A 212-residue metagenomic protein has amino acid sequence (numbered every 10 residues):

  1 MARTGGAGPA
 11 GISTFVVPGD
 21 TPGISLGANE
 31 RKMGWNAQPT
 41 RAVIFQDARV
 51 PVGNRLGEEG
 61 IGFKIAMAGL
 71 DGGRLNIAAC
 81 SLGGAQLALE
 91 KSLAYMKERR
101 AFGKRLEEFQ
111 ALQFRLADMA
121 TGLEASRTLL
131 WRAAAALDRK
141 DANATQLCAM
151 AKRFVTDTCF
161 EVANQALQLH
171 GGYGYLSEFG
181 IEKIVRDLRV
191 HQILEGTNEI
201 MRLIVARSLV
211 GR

Functional and structural regions predicted by a protein language model:
M1-L26: A short core secondary-structure module
T4, G34-W35, R74, K152: Active-site PLP-lysine loop of aminotransferase-like
G5-P9, M33-A37, G57-E59, A68: Solvent-exposed alpha-helices and their adjacent loops that cap or buttress functional pockets in soluble metabolic
A10, Q38-T40, R186: Short, solvent-exposed loop/turn segments at the edges of secondary structure
G11, L26-A28, P51-E59: Short, charged, solvent-exposed linker or helix-capping segments at domain edges/interfaces that act as flexible hinges
P18-R49: Flexible, small-/acidic-enriched active-site or ligand-binding loops
A42-I44, A48, V52, E58-I61 (+1 more regions): Alpha-helical interface subdomain recognition
